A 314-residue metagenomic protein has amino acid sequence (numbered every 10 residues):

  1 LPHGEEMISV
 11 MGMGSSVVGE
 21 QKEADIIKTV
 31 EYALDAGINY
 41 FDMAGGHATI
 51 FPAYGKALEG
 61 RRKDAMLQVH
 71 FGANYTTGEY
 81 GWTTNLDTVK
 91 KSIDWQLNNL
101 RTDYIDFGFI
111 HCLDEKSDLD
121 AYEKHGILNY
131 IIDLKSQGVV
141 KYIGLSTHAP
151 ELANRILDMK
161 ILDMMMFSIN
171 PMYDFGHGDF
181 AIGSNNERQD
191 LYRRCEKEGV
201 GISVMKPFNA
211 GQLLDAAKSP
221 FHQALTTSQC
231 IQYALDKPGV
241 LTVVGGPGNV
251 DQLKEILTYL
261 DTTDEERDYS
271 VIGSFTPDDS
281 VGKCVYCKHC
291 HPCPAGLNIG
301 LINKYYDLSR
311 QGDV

Functional and structural regions predicted by a protein language model:
L1, M13, F41, Y54 (+9 more regions): Conserved, mostly hydrophobic/aromatic
L1-F71, Y75, D103, S136: N-terminal binding-site loop/beta-alpha segment at the start of enzyme catalytic domains that lines or forms
M11-A24, F71-K90, K116-D120, D215-A224: Active-site mouth loops of central-metabolism enzymes
Q21, D35, G81-S203, F208: Glycine/proline-rich, positively charged, aromatic-decorated active-site loop/lid region on the catalytic face
N39-D42, N186-V314: Structured C-terminal cap/extension of enzyme domains
T49-Y54, P150-N154, L253: Short, well-ordered alpha-helical microsegments
D64-Q68, I161-N170, T263-S270: Short hydrophobic/aromatic-enriched beta-strand-loop microsegments
F71-Y75, H111-D114, A149, I169-Y173 (+4 more regions): Glycine-rich beta-alpha junction loops
